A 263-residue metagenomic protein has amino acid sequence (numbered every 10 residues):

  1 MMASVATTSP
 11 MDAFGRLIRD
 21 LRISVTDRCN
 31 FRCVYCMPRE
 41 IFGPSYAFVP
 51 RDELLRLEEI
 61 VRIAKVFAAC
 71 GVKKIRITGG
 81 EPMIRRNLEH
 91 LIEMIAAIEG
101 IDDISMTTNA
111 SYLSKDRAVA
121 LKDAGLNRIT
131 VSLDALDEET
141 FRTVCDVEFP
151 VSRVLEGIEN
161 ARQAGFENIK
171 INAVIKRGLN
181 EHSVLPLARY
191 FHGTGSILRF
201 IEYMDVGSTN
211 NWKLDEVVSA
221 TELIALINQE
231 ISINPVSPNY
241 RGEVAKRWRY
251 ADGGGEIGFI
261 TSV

Functional and structural regions predicted by a protein language model:
M2, E139, V151-L155, E159 (+2 more regions): Radical SAM enzyme [4Fe-4S]-AdoMet core and its adjacent flexible, acidic and glycine-rich loops/tails across
M2-G79, M83-D102: Conserved alpha-helical substructure of the radical SAM core
V25, T108, T261: Short beta-strand/turn micro-motifs composed of small residues that flank or help shape donor/cofactor-binding pockets
T26-R28, A124, A251: A short, compositionally biased micro-patch
E40, G79, T108, L133 (+1 more regions): Residues that line or immediately flank small-molecule/substrate-binding pockets and catalytic motifs
F42, E81, A135, I175 (+1 more regions): Flexible, active-site-proximal loop/turn residues at the rims of small-molecule/cofactor binding pockets and catalytic
G43-A47, D137-V144, G207-N211: A short acidic, helix-capping loop that chelates divalent metal ions and anchors anionic groups
L57-R76, I84-I197: Radical SAM/AdoMet-radical enzyme domain recognition
